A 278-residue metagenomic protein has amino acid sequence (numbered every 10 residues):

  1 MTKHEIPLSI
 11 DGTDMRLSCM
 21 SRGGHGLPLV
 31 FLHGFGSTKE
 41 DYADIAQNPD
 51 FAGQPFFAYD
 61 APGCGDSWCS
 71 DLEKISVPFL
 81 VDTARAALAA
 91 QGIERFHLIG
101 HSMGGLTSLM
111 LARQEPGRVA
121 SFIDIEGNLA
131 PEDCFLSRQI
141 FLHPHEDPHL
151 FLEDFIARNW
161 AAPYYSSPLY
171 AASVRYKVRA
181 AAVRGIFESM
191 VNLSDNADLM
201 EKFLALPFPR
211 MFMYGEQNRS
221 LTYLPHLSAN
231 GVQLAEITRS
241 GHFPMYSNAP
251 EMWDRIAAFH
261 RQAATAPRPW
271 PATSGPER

Functional and structural regions predicted by a protein language model:
M1-R16: N-terminal cap/lid segment of alpha/beta-hydrolase-fold proteins
G12-T13, M20, F51, F57-I99 (+2 more regions): Active-site loop/oxyanion-hole signature of alpha/beta-hydrolase fold enzymes
S18-D66: Conserved HGGG/HGGXW glycine-rich cap/lid loop of the alpha/beta-hydrolase fold
K39-A43, D66-C69, D133, M245-N248: Short N-terminal helix/helix-N-cap motif within the alpha/beta-hydrolase-1
P49, P209-Y246: Conserved loop-alpha-helix segment in the C-terminal half of the alpha/beta-hydrolase fold that carries the catalytic
L109-R113, V119-F151: Flexible "cap/lid" loop of the alpha/beta hydrolase fold
C134-F135, H149-A205: Conserved alpha/beta-hydrolase catalytic His-Asp/Glu region
V232-R278: Catalytic active-site module of serine/aspartate enzymes centered on a nucleophile-bearing elbow/loop
